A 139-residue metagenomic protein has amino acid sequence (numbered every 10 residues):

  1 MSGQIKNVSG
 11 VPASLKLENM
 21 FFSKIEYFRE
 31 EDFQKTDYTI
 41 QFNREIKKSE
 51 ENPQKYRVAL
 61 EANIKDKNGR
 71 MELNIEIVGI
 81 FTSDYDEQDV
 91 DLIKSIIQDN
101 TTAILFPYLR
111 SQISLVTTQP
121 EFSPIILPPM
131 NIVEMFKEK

Functional and structural regions predicted by a protein language model:
M1-I104, S111-K139: N-terminal intrinsically disordered, cationic/polar leader segments that include organellar targeting peptides
